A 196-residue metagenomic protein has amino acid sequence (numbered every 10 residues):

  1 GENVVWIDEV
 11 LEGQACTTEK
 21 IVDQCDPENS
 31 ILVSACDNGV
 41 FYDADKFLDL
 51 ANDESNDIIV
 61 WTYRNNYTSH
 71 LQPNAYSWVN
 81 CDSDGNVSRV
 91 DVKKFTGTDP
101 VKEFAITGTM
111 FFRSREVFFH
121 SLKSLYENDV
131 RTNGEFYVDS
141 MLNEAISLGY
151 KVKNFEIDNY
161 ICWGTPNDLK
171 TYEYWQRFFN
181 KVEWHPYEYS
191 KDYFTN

Functional and structural regions predicted by a protein language model:
G1-C81: Conserved beta-loop-beta/alpha segment of the NTase-like Rossmann-fold superfamily that binds/positions NTPs
V5-E12, T109, Y160-W163: Short N-terminal micro-motifs specific to bacterial/archaeal maturation and metal-cluster initiation sites
D49, S83-I161, N167-K170, Y174-Y189: Catalytic-core segments of class I nucleotidyltransferases/pyrophosphorylases that form NMP-activated intermediates
D192-N196: Domain-scale signature associated with acetyltransferase and cell-envelope carbohydrate enzymes
